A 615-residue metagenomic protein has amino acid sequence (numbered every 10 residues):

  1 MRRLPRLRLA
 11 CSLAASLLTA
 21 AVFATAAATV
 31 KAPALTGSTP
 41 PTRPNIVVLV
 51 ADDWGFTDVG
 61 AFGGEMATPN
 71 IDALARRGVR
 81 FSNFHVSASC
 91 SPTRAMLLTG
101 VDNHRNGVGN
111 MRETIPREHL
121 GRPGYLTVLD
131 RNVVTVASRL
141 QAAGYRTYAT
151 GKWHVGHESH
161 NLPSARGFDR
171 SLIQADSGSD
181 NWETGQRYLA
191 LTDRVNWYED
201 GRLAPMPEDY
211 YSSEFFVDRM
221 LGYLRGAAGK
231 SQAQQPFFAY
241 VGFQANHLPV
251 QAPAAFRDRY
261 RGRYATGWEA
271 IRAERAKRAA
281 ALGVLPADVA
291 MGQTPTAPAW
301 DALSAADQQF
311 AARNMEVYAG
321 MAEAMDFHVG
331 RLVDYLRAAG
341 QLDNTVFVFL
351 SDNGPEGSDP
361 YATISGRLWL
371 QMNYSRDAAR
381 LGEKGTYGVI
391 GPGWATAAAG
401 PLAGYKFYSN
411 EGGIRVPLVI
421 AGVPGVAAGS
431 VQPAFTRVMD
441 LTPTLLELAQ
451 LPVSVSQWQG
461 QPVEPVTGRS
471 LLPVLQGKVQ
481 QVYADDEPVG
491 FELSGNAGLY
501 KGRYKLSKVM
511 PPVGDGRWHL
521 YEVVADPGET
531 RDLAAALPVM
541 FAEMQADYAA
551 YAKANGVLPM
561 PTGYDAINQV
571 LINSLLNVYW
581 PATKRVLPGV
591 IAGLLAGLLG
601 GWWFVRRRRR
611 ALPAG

Functional and structural regions predicted by a protein language model:
V30, P41-P44, A51, F56 (+11 more regions): Long, internal low-complexity/basic segments
A32-V79, A88, A142, W153 (+2 more regions): Active-site-proximal N-terminal segment of extracellular/periplasmic enzymes that hydrolyze or transfer
L35, S159-G167, Q251-A252, D334-G422 (+1 more regions): Histidine-centered active-site microenvironments of extracellular/periplasmic hydrolases and transferases
P41-N45, L97, H157-N181, S213-G292 (+7 more regions): Active-site regions of oxyanion-processing enzymes, predominantly non-cytosolic
L49, F56-Y148, R166, R170 (+3 more regions): Active-site segment of extracytoplasmic enzymes that catalyze sulfate/phosphate-ester chemistry
V59-G60, R122-D130, L203-Y211, Y264-T266 (+6 more regions): Active-site rim elements
G60-M66, R80-H104, V108-T114, A149-N161 (+7 more regions): Short, solvent-exposed turn/loop segments enriched in Gly/Ser/Thr/Pro and often Arg
D169-D180, E383-G413, G425-V523, S574-N577: C-terminal cap/loop subdomain of S1 sulfatases and analogous C-terminal strand-loop tails that border
